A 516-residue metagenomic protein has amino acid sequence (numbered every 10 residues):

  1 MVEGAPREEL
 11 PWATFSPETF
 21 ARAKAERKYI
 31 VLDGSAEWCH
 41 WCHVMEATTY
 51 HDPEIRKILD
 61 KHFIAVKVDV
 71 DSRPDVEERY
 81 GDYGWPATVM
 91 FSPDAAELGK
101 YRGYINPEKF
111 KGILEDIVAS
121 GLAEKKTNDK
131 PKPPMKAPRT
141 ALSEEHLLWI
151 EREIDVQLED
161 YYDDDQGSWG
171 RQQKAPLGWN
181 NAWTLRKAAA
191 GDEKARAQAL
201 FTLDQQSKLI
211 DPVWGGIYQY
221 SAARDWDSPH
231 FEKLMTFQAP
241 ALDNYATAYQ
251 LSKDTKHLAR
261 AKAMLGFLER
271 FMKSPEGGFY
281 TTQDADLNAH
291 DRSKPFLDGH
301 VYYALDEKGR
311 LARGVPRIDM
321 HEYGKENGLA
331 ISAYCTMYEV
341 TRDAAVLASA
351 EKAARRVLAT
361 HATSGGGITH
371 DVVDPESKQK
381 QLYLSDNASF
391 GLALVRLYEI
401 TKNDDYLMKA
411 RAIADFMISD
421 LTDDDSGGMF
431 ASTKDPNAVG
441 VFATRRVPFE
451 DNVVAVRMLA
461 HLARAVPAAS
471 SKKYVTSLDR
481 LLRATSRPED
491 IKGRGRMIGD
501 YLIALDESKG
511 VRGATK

Functional and structural regions predicted by a protein language model:
M1-P6: N-terminal targeting signals for export/organelle localization
E8-I55, L505, G513-K516: Local sequence-structure signature of Cys/Sec-based thiol-disulfide redox active-site neighborhoods
A13, V66, T369: General small-molecule cofactor/ligand-binding pocket signal
S16-K24, V44-R102, N106-V118, S168: Thioredoxin-like thiol-disulfide oxidoreductase module
I30, A87, N452: Conserved beta-strand and immediately adjacent loop positions that scaffold enzyme active sites
I30, H62-V66, R355: A fold-wide structural signal in alpha/beta-hydrolase
G84, V118-K516: Glycan-recognition and catalytic cores of secretory/periplasmic carbohydrate-active enzymes
